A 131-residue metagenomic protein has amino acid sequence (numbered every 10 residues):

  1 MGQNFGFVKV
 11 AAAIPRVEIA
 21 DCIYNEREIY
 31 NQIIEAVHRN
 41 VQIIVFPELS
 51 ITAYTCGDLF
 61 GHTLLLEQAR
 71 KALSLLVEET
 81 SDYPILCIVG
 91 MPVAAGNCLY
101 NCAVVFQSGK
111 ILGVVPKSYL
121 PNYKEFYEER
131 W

Functional and structural regions predicted by a protein language model:
M1-W131: Enzyme catalytic cores with a strong preference for nitrogen-chemistry domains
